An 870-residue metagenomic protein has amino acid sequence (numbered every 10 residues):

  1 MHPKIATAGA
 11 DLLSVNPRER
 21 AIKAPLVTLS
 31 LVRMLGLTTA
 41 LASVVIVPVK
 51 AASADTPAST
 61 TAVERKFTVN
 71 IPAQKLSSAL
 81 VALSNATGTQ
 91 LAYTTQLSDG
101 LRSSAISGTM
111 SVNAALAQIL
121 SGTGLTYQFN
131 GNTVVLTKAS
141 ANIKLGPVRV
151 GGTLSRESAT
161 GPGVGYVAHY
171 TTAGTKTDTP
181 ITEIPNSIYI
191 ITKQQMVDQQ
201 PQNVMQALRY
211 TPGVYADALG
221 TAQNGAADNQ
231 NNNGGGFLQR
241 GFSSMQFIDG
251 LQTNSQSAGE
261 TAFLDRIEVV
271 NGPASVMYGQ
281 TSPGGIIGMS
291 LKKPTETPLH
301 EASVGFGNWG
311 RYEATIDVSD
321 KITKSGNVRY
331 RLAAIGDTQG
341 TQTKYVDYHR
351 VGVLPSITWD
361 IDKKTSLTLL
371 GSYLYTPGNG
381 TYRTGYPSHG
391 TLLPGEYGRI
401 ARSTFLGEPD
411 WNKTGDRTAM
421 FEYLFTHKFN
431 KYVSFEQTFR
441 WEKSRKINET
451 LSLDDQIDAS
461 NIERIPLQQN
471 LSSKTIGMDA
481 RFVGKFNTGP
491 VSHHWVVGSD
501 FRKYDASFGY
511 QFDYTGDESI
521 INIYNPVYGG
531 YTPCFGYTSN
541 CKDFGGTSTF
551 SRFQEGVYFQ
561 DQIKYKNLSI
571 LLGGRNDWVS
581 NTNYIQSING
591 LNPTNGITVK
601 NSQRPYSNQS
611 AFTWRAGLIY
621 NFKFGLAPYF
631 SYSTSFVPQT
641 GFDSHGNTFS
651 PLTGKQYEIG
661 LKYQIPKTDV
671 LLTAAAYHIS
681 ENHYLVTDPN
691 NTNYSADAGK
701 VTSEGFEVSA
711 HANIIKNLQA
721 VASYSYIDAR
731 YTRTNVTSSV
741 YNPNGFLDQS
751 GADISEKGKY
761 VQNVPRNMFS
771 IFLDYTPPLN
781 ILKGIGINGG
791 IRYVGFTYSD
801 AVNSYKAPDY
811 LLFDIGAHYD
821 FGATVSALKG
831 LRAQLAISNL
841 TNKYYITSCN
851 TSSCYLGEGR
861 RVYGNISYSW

Functional and structural regions predicted by a protein language model:
Q90, A105, G146-T297, A302 (+1 more regions): Acidic, small-polar-rich N-terminal luminal/periplasmic segments of exported/outer-membrane proteins
G236, P377-H389, K503-F508, I619-Y663 (+5 more regions): Surface-exposed extracellular loop regions of Gram-negative outer-membrane beta-barrel proteins, predominantly
F263-D265, V276-P355, I361-T365, A419 (+2 more regions): Outer-membrane beta-barrel translocator/receptor signature
D337-T341, V353-D360, K364-K428, Y432 (+4 more regions): Acidic/polar loop-and-plug regions of large Gram-negative outer-membrane beta-barrel proteins
T358-D362, S473, S492-Y504, S548-E681: Structural signature of Gram-negative outer-membrane beta-barrels, strongest in the C-terminal barrel of TonB-dependent
T426-K428, S434-R440, R445-T450, P651-N713 (+1 more regions): Membrane-embedded beta-barrel scaffold of Gram-negative outer-membrane proteins
H494-W495, Y657, K759-W870: Conserved C-terminal beta-signal and adjacent last beta-strands/turns of outer-membrane beta-barrel proteins
N567, H678, D697-D800, Y844: Gram-negative outer-membrane beta-barrel transporters
